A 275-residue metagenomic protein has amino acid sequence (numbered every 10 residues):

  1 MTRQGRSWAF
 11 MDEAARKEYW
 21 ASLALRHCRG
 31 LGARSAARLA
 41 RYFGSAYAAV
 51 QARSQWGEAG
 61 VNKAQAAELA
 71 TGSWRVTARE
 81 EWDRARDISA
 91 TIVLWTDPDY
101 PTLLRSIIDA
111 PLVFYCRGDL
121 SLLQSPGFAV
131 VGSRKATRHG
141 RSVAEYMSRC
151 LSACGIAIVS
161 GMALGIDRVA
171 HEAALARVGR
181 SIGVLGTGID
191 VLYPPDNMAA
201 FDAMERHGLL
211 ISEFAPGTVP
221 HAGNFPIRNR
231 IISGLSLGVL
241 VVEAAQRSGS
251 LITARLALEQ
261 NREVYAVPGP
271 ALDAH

Functional and structural regions predicted by a protein language model:
T2-P98, A266: Short, small/acidic-rich helices and loops at N termini and domain boundaries of DNA replication/processing enzymes
T2-R16, R86, I92-H275: Glycine-biased, small-residue-rich flexible motifs in mid-sequence functional cores and linkers
